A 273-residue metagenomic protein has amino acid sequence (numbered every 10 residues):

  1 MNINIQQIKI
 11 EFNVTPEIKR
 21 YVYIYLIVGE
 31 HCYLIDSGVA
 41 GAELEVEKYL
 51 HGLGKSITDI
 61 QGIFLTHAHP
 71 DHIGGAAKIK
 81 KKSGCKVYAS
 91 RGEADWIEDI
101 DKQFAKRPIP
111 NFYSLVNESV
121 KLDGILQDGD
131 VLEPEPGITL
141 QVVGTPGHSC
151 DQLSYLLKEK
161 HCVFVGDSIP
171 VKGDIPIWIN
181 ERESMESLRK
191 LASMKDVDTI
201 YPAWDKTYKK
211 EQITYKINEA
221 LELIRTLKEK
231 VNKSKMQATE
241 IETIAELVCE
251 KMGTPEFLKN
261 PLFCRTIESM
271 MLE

Functional and structural regions predicted by a protein language model:
M1-L53, L153-D167: Conserved beta-strand hairpin/beta-sheet module of binuclear metal-dependent hydrolase folds, prominently
N4-F12, P110-S114, E135-T139: Short Pro/Gly-enriched beta-strand edge/turn motifs at strand-loop
E17-R20, I125, P146-H148: A short catalytic or substrate-binding loop motif that flags glycine-/basic-rich loops and adjacent residues that bind
I27, D36, V46, H67 (+9 more regions): Divalent metal-coordination and catalytic microenvironments
Y33-I35, F64, V87, C162-F164 (+1 more regions): Residue-level marker for buried hydrophobic side chains located in beta-strands that build the well-ordered beta-sheet
A40-G41, T139-E229: Metallo-beta-lactamase
G41-L44, H51-L132: Active-site HxH/HxHxD metal-binding segment of metal-dependent hydrolases
A192-T199, K206-E273: Accessory terminal helices/loops
